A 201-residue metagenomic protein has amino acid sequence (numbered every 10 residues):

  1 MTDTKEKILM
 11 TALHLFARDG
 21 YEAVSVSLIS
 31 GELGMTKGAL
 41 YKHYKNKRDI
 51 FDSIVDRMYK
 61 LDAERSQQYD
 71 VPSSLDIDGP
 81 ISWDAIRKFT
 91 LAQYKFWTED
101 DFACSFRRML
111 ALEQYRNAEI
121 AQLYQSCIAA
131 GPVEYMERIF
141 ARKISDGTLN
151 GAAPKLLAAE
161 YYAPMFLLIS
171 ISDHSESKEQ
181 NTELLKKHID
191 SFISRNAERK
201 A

Functional and structural regions predicted by a protein language model:
M1-T4: Short, Lys/Arg-enriched anionic-surface-contact patches
K7, T11, L15-R57: Helix-turn-helix
L9, D52, W83, R87 (+7 more regions): An amphipathic alpha-helix signature
D56-D62, S66: Short, basic, alpha-helical segments at the C-terminal edge of helix-turn-helix-like DNA-binding modules
Q67-A103, L156-L157: Hydrophobic alpha-helical connector segments
D76, L91-T98, R107-Y115, S191-N196: Helix-loop "lid/cap" segments that line or gate small-molecule binding pockets
E99, C104-A111, A118-S145: Amphipathic alpha-helical packing segments from all-alpha helical-bundle domains
Q122, S126, A130, F140-D190: Hydrophobic/aromatic-rich alpha-helical bundle segments in the mid-to-C-terminal region
